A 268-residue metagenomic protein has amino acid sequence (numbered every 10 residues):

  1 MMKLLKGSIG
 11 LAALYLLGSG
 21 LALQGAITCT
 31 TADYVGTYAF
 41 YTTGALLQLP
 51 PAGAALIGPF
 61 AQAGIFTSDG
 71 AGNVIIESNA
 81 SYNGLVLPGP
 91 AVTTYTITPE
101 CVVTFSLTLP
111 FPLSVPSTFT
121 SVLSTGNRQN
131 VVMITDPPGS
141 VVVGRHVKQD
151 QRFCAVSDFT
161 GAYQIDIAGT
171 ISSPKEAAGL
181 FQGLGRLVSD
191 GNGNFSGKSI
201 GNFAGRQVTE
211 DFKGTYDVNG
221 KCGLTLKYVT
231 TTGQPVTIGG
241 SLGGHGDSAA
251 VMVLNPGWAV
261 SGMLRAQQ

Functional and structural regions predicted by a protein language model:
M1-L11: Bacterial N-terminal signal peptides that target proteins for export
L4, G20-A22: Post-cleavage N-terminal segment of exported redox proteins
G10-G20: Bacterial N-terminal signal peptides
Q24-Q268: Mature soluble binding/inhibitory domains
